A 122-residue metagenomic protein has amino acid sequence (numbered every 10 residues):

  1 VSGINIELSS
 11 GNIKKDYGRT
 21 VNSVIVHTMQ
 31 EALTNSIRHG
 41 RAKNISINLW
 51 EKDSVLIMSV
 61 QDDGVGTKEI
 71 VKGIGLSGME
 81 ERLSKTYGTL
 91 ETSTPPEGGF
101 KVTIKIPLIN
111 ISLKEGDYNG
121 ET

Functional and structural regions predicted by a protein language model:
I4-G11, I57, L90-S93: Conserved transmitter core of two-component histidine kinases
L8-M29: Conserved short strand/loop->alpha-helix "switch" segment adjacent to the catalytic nucleotide/phosphoryl-transfer site
N22-I45: Conserved ATP-binding N-box helix of the HATPase_c
N44-S54: Short beta-strand/loop element within the Bergerat-fold HATPase_c
V55, V65-G66, P96-T103: Glycine-rich nucleotide-binding loop
D62: Acidic ATP/Mg2+-coordinating residue in the GHKL
I70-K101: ATP phosphate-binding glycine-rich loop and adjacent ATP-lid/helix-beta elements within ATP-binding kinase/ATPase
I104-N110: C-terminal beta-strand of the catalytic ATP-binding
